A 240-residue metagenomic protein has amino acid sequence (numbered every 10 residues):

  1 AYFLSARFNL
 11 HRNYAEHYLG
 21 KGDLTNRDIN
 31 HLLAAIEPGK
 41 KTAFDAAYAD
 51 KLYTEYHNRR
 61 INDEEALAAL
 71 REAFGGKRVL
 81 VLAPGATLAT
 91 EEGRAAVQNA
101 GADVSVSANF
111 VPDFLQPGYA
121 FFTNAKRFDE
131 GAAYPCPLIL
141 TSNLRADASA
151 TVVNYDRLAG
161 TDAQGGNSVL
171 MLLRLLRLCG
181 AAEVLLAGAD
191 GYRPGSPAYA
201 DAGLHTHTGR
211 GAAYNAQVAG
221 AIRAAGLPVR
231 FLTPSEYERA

Functional and structural regions predicted by a protein language model:
A1-A240: Metal-ion/cofactor- or nucleotide/acyl-coenzyme-handling active-site neighborhoods
